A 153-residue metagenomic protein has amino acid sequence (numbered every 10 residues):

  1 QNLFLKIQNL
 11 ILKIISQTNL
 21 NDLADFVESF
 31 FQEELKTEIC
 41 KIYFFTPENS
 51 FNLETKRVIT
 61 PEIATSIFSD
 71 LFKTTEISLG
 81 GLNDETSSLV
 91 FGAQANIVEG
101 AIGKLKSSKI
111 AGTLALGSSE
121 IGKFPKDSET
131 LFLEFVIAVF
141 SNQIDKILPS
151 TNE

Functional and structural regions predicted by a protein language model:
Q1-K13: Signal-transmission linkers at sensory-effector interfaces
Q17-E54: Helix-loop-beta substructure at the N-terminus of cytosolic sensory domains that couple signal/ligand detection
E54-E85, A93: Acidic/proline- and glycine-rich, intrinsically disordered low-complexity segments that serve as regulatory linkers
S88-E99, L116: Intrinsically disordered, low-complexity, charge-dense segments enriched in Lys/Arg and Glu/Asp interspersed
V98-K106: Short hydrophobic beta-strand micro-motif common in sensory/regulatory domains
K109-S118: Sensory beta-strand/linker motifs that couple input domains to effectors
S118-F135, I144-N152: Regulatory loop-to-helix N-cap segments in sensory/regulatory domains that couple ligand/signal detection
